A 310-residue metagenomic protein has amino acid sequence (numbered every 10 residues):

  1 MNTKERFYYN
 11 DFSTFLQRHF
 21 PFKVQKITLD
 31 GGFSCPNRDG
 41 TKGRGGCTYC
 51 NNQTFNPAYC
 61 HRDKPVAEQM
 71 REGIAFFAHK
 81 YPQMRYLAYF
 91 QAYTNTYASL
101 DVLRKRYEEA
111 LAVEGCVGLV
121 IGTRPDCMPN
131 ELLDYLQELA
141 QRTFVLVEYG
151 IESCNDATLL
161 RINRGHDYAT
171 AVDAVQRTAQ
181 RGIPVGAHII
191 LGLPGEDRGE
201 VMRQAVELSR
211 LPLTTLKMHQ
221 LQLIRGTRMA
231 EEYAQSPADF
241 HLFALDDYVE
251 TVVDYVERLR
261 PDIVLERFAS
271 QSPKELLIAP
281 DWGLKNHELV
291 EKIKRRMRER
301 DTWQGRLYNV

Functional and structural regions predicted by a protein language model:
M1-L87: N-terminal [4Fe-4S]-dependent radical SAM core
N2-T14, F20-Q25, T215, L223-V310: Auxiliary Fe-S-binding modules of radical SAM enzymes
Q25-L29, Y86-A88, L119-I121, V145-Y149 (+3 more regions): Hydrophobic faces of well-ordered beta-strands that scaffold small-molecule active sites in alpha/beta enzyme cores
C47, L111-C116, R203-M218, L289-Q304: Structural recognition of alpha->loop->beta junctions
Q53-G73, F77-L100, G115-M128, F144-T170 (+1 more regions): Core AdoMet radical
I74-F77, M128-R142, D173, M202-P212 (+1 more regions): Short amphipathic alpha-helices and their capping/turn segments at secondary-structure boundaries
F77-H79, Y107-E114, D134-F144, Q176-Q180: Acidic (Asp/Glu)-rich catalytic clusters
A169-M229, D246-A269: Conserved C-terminal portion of the radical SAM core fold that forms the substrate/S-adenosylmethionine-binding
